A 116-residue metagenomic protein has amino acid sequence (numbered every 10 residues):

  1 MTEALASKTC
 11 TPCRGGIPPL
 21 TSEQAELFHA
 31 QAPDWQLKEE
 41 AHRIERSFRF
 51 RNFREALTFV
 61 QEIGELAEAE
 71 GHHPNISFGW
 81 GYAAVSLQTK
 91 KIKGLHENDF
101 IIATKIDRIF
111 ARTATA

Functional and structural regions predicted by a protein language model:
M1-A116: Charge-rich alpha-helical segments
